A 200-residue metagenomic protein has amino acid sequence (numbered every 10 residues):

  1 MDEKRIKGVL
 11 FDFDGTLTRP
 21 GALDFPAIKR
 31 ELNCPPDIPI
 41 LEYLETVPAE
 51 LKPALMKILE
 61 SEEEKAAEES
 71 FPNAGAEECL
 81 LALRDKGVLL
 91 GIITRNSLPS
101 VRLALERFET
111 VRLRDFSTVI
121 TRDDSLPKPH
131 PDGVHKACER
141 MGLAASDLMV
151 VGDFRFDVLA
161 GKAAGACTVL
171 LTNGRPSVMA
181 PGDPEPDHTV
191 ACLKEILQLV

Functional and structural regions predicted by a protein language model:
M1-A54: Active-site neighborhood of HAD-like aspartate-dependent phosphohydrolases
M1-K7, L98, R102-V200: Asp-based, Mg2+/Mn2+-dependent phosphohydrolase catalytic module
D14, L89, C167: Residue-level detector of anion-binding/catalytic polar loops
I28-K29, E60-E63, V101-A104: Hydrophobic alpha-helical core bundles mediating ligand binding, dimerization, or RNAP-core interactions
E45-L81, K86-V88: Metal-dependent phosphoesterase signature
F71-G75, N96, D153: Short beta->alpha linker loops
A76-E106: Substrate-recognition element of Asp-dependent hydrolases with the DxDx(T/V) motif
